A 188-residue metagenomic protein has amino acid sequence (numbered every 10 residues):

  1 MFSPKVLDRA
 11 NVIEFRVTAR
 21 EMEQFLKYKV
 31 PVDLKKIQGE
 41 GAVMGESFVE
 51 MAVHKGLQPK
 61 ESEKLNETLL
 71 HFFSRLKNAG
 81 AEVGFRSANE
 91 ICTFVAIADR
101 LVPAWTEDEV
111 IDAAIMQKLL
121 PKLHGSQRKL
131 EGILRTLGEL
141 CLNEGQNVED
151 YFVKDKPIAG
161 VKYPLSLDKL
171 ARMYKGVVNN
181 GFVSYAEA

Functional and structural regions predicted by a protein language model:
M1-A188: C-terminal regulatory/interaction module of P-loop NTP-utilizing enzymes
